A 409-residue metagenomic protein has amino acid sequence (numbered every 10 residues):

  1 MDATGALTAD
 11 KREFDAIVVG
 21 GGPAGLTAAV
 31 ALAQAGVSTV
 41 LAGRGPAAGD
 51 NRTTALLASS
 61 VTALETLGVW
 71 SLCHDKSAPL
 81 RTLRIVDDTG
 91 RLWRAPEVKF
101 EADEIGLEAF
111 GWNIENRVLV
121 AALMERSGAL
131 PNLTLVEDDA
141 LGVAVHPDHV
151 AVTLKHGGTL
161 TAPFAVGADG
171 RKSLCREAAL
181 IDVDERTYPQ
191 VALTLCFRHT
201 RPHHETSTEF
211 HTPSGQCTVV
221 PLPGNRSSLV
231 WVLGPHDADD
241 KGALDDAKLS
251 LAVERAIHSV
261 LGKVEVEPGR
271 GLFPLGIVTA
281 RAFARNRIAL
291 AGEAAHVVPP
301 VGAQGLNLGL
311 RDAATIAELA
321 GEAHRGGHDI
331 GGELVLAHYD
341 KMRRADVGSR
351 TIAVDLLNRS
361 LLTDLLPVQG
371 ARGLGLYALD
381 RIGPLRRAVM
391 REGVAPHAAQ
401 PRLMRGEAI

Functional and structural regions predicted by a protein language model:
M1-A16, A31-A35: Extreme N-terminal leader/targeting segments of oxidoreductases
L7-E13, C73-A178, R186-V191, D246: Conserved N-terminal helical subregion
G20-P23, R44: Glycine-rich Rossmann-fold phosphate-binding loop(s) that bind the pyrophosphate of adenine dinucleotide cofactors
A33-R52: Glycine-rich FAD pyrophosphate-binding loop
T54-D75: N-terminal glycine-rich dinucleotide-binding loop that anchors FAD/FMN and/or NAD(P) in oxidoreductases
L64, H149-A151, G158, F164-G271 (+1 more regions): Conserved FAD-binding catalytic core of PHBH/FMO-like flavoproteins
D239-G331: FAD/FMN-dependent oxidoreductases across multiple families
E318-I409: C-terminal helical "tail/cap" subdomain of flavin- and related membrane-associated enzymes
